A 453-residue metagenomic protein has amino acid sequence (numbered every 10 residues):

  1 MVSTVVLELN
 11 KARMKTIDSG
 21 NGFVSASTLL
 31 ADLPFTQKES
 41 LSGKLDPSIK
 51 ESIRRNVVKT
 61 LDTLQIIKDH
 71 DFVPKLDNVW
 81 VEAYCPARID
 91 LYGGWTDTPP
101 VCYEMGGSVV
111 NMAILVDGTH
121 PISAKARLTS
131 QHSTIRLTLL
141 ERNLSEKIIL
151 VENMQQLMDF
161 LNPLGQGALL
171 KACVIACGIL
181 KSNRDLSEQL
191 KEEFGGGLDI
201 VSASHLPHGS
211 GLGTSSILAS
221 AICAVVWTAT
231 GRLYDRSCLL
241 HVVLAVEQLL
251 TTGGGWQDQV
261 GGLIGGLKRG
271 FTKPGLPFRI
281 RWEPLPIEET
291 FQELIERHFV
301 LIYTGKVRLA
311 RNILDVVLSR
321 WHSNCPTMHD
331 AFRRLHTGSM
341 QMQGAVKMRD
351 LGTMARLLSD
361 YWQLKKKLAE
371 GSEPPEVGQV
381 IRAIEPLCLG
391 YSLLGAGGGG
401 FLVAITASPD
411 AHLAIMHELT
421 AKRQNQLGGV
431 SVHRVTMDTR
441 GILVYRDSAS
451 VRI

Functional and structural regions predicted by a protein language model:
M1-E188, E192, H241-G253, Q259-L393 (+1 more regions): C-terminal nucleotide
D159-L161, G209-S210, T228-R232, E247-L249: Flexible, glycine/proline-enriched loop segments at strand-loop-helix junctions that form or flank small-ligand binding
G165-L170, T214, L218-I222, G338 (+1 more regions): Catalytic-loop motifs flanking and including active-site residues across diverse enzymes
S182-H208: Glycine- and acidic-rich phosphate- and metal-coordinating loops
L206-S210, C388-Y391: Short pre-catalytic strand/loop immediately N-terminal to key active-site residues, enriched for Gly-Thr
S210-Y234: DPxDG-like acidic metal-binding loop motif
L212-T214, Y391-A396: Short glycine/threonine-rich catalytic loop with a Thr-x-Gly-x-Asp
R236-L240: A sequence/structural signal of beta-propeller blade repeats
